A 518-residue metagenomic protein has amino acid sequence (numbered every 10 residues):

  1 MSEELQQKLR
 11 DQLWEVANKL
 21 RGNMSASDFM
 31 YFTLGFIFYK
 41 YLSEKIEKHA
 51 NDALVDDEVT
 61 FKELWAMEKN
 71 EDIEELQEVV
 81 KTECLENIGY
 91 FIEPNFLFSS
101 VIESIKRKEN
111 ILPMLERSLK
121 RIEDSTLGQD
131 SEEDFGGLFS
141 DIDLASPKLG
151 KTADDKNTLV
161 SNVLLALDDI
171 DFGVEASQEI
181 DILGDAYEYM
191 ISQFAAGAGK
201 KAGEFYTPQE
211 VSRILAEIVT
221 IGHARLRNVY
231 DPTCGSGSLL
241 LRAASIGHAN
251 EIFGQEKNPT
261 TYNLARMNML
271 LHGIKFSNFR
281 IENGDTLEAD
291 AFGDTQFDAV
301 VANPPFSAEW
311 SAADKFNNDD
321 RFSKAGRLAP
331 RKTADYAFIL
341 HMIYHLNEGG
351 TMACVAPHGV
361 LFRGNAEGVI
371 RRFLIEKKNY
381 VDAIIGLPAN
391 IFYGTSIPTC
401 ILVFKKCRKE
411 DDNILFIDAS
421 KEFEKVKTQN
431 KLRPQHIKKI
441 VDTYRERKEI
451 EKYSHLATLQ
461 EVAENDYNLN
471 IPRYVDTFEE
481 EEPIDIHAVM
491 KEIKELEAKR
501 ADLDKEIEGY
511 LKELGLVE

Functional and structural regions predicted by a protein language model:
M1-I214, I218-V219, S277-T286, A291 (+3 more regions): Non-catalytic, mostly N-terminal accessory regions of nucleic-acid modification and defense proteins
E3-L5, N157-T158, L183, Y187 (+4 more regions): Short, flexible segments with low predicted structural confidence
E4, D290, D294-E518: A conserved structural/catalytic subdomain of Rossmann-like adenosyl-cofactor enzymes
K40-A53, F194, H223, G247 (+4 more regions): A generic secondary-structure signal for well-formed alpha-helical elements
A195-A198, N250-E251, E424-K425: Short small-residue beta-strand/loop micro-motif enriched in glycine and branched aliphatics
K201-A302, S307-F316, F322-A325, Y336-A337 (+2 more regions): Conserved S-adenosyl-L-methionine
